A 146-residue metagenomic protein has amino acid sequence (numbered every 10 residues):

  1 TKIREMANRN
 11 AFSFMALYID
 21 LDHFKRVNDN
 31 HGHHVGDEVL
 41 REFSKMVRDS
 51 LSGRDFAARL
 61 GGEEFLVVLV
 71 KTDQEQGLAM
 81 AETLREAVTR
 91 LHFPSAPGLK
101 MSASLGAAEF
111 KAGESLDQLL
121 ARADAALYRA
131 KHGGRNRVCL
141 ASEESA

Functional and structural regions predicted by a protein language model:
K2-S13, H23-K71, E75, A79 (+1 more regions): Cytosolic catalytic cores of cyclic-nucleotide second-messenger enzymes
M15, S104: Cell-envelope/extracellular polymer assembly enzymes that use nucleotide-activated donors
L17-D20, G62, A123: Conserved metal-coordinating catalytic motifs of nucleotidyl cyclase and c-di-GMP turnover enzymes
L21, T72, F93, F110: Hydrophobic pocket-lining residues within nucleotide cofactor-binding pockets
D49-R54, E86-P97, E109, L127-R129: Short catalytic/binding micro-motifs of nucleotide second-messenger systems
R59, V88-A103, L119: Catalytic core regions of nucleotide second-messenger enzymes
Q74, L78-A81, E109-A146: Catalytic-core segments of nucleotide cyclases and related cyclic-nucleotide turnover enzymes
